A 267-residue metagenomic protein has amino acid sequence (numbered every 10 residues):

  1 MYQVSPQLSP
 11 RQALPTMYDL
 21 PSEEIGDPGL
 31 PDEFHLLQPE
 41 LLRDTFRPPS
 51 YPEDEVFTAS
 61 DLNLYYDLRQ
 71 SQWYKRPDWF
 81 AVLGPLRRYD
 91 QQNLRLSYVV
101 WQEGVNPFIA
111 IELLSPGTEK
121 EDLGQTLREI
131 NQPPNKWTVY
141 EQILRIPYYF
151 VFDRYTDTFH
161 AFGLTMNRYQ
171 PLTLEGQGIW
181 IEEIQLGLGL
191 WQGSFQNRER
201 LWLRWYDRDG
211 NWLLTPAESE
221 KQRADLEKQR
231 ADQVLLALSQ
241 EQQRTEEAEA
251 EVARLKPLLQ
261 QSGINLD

Functional and structural regions predicted by a protein language model:
Y2-P31, T45-P48, Y66-S71, R87-R145 (+1 more regions): C-terminal interaction segment
D32-S60, D67-F80: Acidic-basic catalytic patches of nuclease active cores, encompassing PD-(D/E)XK and other metal-cofactor nuclease
T58-D61, Y148-F150: A short glycine-rich, hydrophobically flanked beta-strand micro-motif that places a catalytic Asp/Glu for divalent metal
G84: Divalent-cation
